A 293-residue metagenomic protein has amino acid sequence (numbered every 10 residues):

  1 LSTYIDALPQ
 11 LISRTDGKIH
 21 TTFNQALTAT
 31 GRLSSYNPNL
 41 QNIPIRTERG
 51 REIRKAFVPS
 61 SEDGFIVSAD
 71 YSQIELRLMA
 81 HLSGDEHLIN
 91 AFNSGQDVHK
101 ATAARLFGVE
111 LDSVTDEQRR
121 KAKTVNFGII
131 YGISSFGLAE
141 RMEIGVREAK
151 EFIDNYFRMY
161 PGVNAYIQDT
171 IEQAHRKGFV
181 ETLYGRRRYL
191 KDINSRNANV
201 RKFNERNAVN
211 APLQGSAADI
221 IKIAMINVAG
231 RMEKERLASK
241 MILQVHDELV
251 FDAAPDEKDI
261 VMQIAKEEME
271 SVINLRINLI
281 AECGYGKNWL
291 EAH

Functional and structural regions predicted by a protein language model:
L1-H293: Conserved catalytic core of nucleotide polymerization and phosphodiester-bond processing enzymes
